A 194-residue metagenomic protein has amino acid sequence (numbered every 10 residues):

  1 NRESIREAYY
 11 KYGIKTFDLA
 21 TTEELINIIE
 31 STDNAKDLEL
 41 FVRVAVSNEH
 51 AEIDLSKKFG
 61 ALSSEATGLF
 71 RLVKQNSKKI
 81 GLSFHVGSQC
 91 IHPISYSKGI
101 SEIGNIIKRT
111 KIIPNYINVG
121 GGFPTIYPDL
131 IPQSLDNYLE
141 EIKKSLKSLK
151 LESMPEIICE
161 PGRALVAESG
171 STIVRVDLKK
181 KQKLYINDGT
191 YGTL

Functional and structural regions predicted by a protein language model:
N1-Y116, E141, S145: Active-site-proximal beta-alpha core segment in soluble small-molecule metabolic enzymes
S88-L194: C-terminal active-site-proximal or functional interface alpha/beta core segments in diverse enzymes
